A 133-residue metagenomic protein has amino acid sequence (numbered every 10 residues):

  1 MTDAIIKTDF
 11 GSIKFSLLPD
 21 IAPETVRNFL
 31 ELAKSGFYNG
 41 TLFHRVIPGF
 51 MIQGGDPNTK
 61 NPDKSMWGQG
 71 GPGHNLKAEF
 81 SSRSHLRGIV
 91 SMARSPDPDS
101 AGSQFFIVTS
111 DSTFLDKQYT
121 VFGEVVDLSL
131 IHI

Functional and structural regions predicted by a protein language model:
M1-I131: Cyclophilin-like peptidyl-prolyl cis-trans isomerases
